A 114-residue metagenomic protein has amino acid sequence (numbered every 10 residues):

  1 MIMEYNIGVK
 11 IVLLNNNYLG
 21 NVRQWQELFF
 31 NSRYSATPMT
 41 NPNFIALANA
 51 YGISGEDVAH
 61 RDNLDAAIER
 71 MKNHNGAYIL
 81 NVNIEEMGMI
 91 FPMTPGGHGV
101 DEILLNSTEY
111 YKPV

Functional and structural regions predicted by a protein language model:
M1-V114: Thiamine diphosphate
